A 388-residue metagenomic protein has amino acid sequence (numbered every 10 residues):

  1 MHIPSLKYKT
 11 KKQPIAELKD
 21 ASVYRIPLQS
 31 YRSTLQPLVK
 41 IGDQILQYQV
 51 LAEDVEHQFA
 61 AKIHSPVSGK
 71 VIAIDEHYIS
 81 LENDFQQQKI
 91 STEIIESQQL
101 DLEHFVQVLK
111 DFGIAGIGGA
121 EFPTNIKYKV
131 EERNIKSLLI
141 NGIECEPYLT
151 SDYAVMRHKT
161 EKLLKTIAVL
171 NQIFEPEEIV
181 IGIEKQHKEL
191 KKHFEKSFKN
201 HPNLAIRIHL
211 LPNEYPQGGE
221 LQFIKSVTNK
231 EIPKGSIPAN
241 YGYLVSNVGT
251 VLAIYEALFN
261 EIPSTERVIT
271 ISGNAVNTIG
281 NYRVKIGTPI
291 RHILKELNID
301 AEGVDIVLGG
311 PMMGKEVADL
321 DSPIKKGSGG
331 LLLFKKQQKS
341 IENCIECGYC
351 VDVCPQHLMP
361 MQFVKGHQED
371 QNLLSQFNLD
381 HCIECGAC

Functional and structural regions predicted by a protein language model:
M1-L38, E53: N-terminal, Lys/Arg-enriched amphipathic/low-complexity engagement segments that precede the first folded domain
L35-Q44, Y48: Short histidine-centered loop motifs in beta-beta connectors
I45-A60, H77-F85: Short hydrophobic beta/alpha edge segments that flank linear recognition/processing sites
G69-V71: Conserved hydrophobic positions within beta-strands
A73, H77-F122, K127, E132 (+1 more regions): Acidic low-complexity segments
L138-D152, A275: Gly-rich Lys/Arg/Thr-decorated short loops/hinges at beta-loop-alpha junctions or inter-strand turns that position
P176-I290, E296-A301, G310: Hydrophobic alpha-helical positions that pack around
L331-I341, V351, P355-C388: Ferredoxin-type iron-sulfur electron-transfer modules in oxidoreductases and energy-metabolism complexes
